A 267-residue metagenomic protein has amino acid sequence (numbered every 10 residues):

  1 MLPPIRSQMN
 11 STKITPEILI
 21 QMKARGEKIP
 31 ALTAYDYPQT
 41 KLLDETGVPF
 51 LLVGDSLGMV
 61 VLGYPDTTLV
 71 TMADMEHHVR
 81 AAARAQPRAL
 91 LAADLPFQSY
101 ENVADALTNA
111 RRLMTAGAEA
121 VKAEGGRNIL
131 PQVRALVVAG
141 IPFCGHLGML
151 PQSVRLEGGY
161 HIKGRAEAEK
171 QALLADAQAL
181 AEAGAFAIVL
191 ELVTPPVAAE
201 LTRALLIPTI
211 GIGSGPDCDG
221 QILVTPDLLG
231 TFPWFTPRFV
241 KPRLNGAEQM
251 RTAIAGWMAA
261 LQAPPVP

Functional and structural regions predicted by a protein language model:
L2-P267: Alpha/beta enzyme core
